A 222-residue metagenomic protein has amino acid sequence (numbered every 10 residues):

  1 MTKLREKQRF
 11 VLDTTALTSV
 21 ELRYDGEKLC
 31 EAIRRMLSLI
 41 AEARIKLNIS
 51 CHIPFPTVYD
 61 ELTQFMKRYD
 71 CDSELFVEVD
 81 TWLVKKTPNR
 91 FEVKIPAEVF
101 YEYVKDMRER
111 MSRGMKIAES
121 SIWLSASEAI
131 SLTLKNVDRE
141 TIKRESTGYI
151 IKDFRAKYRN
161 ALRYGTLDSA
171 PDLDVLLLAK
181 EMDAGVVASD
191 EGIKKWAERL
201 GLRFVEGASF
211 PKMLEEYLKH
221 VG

Functional and structural regions predicted by a protein language model:
T2-M182, E191-R199, R203-V221: Active-site-proximal, substrate-binding regions of enzyme catalytic domains and RNA-binding/basic surfaces
V186-V187: Conserved SAM-binding loop
